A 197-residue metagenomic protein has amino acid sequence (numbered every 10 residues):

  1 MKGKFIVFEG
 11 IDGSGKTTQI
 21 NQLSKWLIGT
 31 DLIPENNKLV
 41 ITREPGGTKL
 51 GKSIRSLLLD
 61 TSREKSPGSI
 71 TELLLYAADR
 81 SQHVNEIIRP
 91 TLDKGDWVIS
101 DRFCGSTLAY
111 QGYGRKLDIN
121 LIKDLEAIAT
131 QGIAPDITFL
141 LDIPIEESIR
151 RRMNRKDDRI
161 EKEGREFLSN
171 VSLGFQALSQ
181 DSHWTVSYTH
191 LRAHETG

Functional and structural regions predicted by a protein language model:
K2-F5: Pre-Walker A (Motif I) flank of P-loop NTPase domains
F8: Hydrophobic anchor at the beta1->P-loop junction of P-loop NTPases
I11: P-loop (Walker A) phosphate-binding loop of NTP-binding proteins
K16: Conserved lysine of the Walker
Q19: Hydrophobic positions on the alpha1 helix immediately C-terminal to the Walker A/P-loop
P34-T130: ATP-dependent small-molecule kinase phosphotransfer cores that center on conserved nucleotide phosphate-binding segments
R102, S106-L173: A glycine- and Lys/Arg-enriched "phosphate-lid" helix/loop adjacent to the NTP-binding pocket of small-molecule kinases
H190-G197: Single conserved hydrophobic/aromatic residue that forms the stacking wall/gate of nucleotide- or nucleobase-binding
